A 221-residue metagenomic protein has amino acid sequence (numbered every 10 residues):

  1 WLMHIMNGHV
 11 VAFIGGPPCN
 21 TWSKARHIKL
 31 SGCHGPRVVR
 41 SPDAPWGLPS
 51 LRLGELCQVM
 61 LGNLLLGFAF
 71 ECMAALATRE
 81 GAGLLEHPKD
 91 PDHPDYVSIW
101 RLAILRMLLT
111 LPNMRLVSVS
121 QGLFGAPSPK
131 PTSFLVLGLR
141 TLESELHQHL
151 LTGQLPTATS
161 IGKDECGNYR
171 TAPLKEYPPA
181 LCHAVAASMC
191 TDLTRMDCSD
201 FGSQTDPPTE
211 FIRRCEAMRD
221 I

Functional and structural regions predicted by a protein language model:
W1-I221: Conserved active-site and SAM-binding loop architecture of S-adenosyl-L-methionine-dependent nucleic-acid
